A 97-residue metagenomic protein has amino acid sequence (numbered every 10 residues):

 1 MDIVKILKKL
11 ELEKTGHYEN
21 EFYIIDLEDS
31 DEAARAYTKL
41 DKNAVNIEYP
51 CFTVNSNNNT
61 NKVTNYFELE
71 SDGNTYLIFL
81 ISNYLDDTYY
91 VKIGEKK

Functional and structural regions predicted by a protein language model:
M1-F22, D26, K97: Mixed-charge, Lys/Arg-enriched low-complexity segments
H17-Y18, F22-K92: Acidic, low-complexity, intrinsically disordered interaction modules
